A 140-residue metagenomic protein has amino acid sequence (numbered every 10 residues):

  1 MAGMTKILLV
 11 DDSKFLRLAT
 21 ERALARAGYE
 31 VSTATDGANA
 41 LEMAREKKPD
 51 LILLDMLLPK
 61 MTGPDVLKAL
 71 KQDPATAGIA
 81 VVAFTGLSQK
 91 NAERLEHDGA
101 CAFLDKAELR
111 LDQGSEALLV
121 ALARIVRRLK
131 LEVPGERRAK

Functional and structural regions predicted by a protein language model:
M1-K6, Q113-K140: Non-catalytic signal-transmission and effector/linker regions of two-component phosphorelay proteins
D11: Conserved acidic carboxylate
K14-S32: Two-component/phosphorelay signaling modules centered on CheY-like receiver
T33-L51: Acidic, metal-coordinating helix/loop segments flanking the phosphotransfer/catalytic sites of two-component signaling
D55: Active-site residues of response regulator receiver
P59: The feature encodes the CheY-like receiver
V82-F84: Hydrophobic/aromatic residues positioned on beta-strands within the core alpha/beta folds
